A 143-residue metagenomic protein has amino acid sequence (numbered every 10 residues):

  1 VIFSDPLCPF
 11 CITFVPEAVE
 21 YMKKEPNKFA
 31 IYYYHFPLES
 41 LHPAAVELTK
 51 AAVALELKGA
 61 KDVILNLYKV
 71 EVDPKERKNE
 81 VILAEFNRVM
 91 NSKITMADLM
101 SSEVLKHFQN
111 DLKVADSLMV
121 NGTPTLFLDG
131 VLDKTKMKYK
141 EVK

Functional and structural regions predicted by a protein language model:
V1-F3, Y34, L48: Acidic/histidine-rich, surface-exposed loop or edge segments in extracytoplasmic proteins
S4, F10-P26, P37: Typically the conserved alpha-helix immediately C-terminal to a functionally engaged Cys/Sec in thioredoxin-like
N27-Y32: A fold-wide structural signal in alpha/beta-hydrolase
L38-T123, F127-K143: Cysteine-centric redox/oxidoreductase cores and disulfide-bonded domains
